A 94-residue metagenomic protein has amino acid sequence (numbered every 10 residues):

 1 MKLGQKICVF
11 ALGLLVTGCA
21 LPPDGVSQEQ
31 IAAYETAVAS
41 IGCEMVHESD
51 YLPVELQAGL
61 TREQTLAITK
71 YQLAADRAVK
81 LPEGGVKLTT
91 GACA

Functional and structural regions predicted by a protein language model:
M1-C8: Bacterial N-terminal signal peptides that target proteins for export
L15-G18: C-terminal motif of bacterial Sec signal peptides marking the signal peptidase cleavage site
A20, G42-E44, A92-A94: Sequence contexts marking disulfide-bonded cysteines in secreted/extracellular proteins
P23-A58: Short amphipathic alpha-helical interface segments
I68-L73: Basic amphipathic alpha-helical segments that dock to polyanions
A74-E83: A short, conserved structural fragment
E83-A94: Short, cationic-aromatic polyanion-contact patches
